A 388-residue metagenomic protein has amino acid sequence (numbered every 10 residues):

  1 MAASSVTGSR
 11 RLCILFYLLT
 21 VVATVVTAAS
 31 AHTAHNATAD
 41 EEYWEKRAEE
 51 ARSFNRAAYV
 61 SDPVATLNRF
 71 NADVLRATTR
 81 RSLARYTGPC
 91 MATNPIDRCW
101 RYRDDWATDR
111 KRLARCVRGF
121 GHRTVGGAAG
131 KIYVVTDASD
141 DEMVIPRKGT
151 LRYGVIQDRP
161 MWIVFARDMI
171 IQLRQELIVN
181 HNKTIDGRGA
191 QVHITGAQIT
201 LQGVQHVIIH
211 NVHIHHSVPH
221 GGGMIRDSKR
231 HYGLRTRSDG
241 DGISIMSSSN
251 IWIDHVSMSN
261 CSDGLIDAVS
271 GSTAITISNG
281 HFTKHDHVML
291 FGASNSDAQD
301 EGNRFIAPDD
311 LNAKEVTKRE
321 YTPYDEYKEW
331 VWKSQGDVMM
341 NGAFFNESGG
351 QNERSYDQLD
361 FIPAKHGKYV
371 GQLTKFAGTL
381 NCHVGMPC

Functional and structural regions predicted by a protein language model:
A2-K131, I156-Q157, M169, G196 (+2 more regions): Long, contiguous C-terminal flanking segments immediately downstream of a protein's structured core
G130-D140: A short helix->beta-strand "capping" segment at the edge of beta-propeller domains
G130-I132, W162, L177: Metallocofactor- and cofactor-centric catalytic cores in central/energy metabolism, strongly enriched
D141-P146: Short, solvent-exposed loop/turn elements at domain surfaces
R147-R159, I170-T184, H193-H210, H216-S248: Extracellular beta-strand-rich solenoid/capping regions of secreted or surface-exposed proteins that bind or remodel
R174-Q175, G189-A190, T195-I199, V218-R226 (+5 more regions): Short glycine/acidic-rich loop motifs that flank beta-strands on beta-rich extracellular proteins
N182, G187, Q205-H216, H231-Y232 (+4 more regions): Right-handed parallel beta-helix
